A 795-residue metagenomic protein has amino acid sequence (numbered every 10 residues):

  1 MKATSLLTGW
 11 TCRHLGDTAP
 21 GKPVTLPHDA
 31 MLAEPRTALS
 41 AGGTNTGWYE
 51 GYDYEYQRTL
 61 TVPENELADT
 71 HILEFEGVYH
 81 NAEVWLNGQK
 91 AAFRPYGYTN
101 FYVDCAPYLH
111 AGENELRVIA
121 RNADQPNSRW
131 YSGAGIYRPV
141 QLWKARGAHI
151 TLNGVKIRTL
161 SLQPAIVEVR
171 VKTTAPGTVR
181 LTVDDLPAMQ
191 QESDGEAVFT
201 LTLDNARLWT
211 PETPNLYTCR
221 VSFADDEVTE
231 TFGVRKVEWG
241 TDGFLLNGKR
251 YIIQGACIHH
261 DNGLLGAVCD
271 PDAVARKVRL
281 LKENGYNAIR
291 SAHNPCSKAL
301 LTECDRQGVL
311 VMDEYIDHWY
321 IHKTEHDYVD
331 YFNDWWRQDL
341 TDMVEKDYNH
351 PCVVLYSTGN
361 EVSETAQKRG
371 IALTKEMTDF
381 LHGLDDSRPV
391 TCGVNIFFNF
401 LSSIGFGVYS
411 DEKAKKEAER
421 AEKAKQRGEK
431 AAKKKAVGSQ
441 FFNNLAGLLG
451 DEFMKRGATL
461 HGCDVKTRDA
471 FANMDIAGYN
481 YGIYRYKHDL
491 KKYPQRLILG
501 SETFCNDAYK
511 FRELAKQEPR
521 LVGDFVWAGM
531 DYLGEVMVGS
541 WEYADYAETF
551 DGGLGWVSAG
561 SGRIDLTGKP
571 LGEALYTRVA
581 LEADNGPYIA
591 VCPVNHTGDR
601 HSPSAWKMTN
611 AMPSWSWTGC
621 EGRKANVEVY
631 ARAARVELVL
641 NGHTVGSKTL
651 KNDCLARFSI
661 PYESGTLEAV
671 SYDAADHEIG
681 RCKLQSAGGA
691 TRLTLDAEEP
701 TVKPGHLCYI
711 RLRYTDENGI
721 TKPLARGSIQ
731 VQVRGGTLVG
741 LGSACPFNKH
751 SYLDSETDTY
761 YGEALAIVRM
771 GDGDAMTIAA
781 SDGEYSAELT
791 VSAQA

Functional and structural regions predicted by a protein language model:
A3-D17, A30, T46, G51-T151 (+5 more regions): Accessory beta-strand-rich segments of carbohydrate-active enzymes
S5, T11-T18, V78, Q125 (+4 more regions): Substrate-binding clefts and catalytic carboxylate motifs of secreted carbohydrate-active enzymes
P35-V62, E66-F75, Y79-L86, A92-P95 (+9 more regions): Active-site-adjacent substrate/metal-binding segments within catalytic domains of carbohydrate-active enzymes
E66-D69, L109-E113, N127, L203-L216 (+1 more regions): Short glycine/proline/serine/threonine-rich loop/turn segments at secondary-structure transition edges
H110-A111, R170-W239, R657, P661-S664 (+2 more regions): Extended acidic/polar, glycine-enriched regions that form or flank non-catalytic beta-rich accessory modules
P164-Q191, A197-F199, A625-T644, T666-S671 (+2 more regions): Beta-strand-rich binding/interaction modules
T178-V179, E212-L216, K624-N626, R632-A634 (+4 more regions): Short flexible loop/turn segments that cap and initiate beta-strands
E227-F232, D676-G688, Y785-Q794: Edge beta-strands of extracellular beta-sandwich domains
